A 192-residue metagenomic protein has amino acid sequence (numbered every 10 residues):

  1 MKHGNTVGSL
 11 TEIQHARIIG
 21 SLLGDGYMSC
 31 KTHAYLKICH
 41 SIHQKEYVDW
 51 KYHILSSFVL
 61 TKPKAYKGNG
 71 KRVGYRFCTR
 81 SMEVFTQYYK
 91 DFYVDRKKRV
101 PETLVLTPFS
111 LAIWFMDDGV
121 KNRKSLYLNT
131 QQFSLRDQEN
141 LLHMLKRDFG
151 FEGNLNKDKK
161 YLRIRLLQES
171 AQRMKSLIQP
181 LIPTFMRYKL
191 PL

Functional and structural regions predicted by a protein language model:
M1-L192: Internal intein/HINT superfamily modules and their associated LAGLIDADG
